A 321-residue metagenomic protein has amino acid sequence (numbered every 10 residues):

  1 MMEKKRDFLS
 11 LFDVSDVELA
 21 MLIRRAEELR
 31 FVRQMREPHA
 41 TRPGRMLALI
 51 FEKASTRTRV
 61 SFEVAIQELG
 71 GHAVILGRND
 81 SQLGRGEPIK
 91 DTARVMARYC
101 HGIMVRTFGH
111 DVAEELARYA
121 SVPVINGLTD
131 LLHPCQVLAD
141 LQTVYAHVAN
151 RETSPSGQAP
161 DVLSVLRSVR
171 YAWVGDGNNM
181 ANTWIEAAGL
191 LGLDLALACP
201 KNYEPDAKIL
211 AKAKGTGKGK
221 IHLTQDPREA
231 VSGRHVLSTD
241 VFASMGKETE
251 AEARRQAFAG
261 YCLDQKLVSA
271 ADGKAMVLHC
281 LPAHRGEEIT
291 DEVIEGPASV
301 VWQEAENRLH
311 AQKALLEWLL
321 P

Functional and structural regions predicted by a protein language model:
M1-V60, V64: Positively charged, low-complexity intrinsically disordered leader regions
R36, A40-Y145, R285: Phosphate/diphosphate ligand-binding glycine-rich loop within oxidoreductases
E52-A65, A149-R151, D161-T239: Glycine-rich phosphate/diphosphate-binding loop of Rossmann-like nucleotide-binding domains
L69, Y99, Y119-A120, L191 (+3 more regions): Short, structured coil segments at secondary-structure junctions
V112-T129, T249-A271, P297-A298: A short, gly/pro- and small-residue-rich
K214-E292: Rossmann-like adenosine-cofactor binding region
K274-A275, C280-P321: Adenosine-phosphate binding glycine-rich loop
